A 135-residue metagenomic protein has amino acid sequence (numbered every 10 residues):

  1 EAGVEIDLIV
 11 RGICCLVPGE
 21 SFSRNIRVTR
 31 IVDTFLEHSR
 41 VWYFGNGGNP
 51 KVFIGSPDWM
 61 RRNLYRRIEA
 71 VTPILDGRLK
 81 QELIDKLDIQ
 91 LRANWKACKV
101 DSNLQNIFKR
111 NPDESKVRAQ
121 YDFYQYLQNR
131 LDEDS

Functional and structural regions predicted by a protein language model:
E1-S135: PLD/PLD-like phosphodiesterase catalytic module centered on the HKD motif
